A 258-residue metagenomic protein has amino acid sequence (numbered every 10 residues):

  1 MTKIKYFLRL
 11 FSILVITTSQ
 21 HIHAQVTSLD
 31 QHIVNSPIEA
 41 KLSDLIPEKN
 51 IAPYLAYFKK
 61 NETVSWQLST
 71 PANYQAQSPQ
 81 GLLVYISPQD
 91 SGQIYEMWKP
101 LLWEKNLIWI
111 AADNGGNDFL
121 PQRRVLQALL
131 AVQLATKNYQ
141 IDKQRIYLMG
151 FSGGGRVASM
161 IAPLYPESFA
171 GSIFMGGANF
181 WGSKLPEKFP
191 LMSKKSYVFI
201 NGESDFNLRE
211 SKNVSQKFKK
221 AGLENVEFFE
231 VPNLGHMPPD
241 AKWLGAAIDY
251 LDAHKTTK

Functional and structural regions predicted by a protein language model:
M1-Q25: Bacterial Sec-dependent N-terminal signal peptides
I22-G81, Q216, V226, T256-K258: A domain-start/cap signature at the N-terminus of enzymes
A72-P79, L120-S152: Gly/Ser-rich "nucleophile elbow"/oxyanion-hole loop immediately N-terminal to the catalytic nucleophile in hydrolases
I86-S91: Active-site glycine-rich loops that stabilize anionic/oxyanionic intermediates across multiple enzyme folds
Q93-I110: Short amphipathic alpha-helix adjacent to the substrate-entry channel of hydrolases
T136-N138, Q144-S193: Primarily recognizes the serine-hydrolase "nucleophile elbow" in alpha/beta-hydrolase and SGNH/GDSL folds
G176-D249: The feature captures the conserved acid-bearing segment of alpha/beta-hydrolase catalytic domains
